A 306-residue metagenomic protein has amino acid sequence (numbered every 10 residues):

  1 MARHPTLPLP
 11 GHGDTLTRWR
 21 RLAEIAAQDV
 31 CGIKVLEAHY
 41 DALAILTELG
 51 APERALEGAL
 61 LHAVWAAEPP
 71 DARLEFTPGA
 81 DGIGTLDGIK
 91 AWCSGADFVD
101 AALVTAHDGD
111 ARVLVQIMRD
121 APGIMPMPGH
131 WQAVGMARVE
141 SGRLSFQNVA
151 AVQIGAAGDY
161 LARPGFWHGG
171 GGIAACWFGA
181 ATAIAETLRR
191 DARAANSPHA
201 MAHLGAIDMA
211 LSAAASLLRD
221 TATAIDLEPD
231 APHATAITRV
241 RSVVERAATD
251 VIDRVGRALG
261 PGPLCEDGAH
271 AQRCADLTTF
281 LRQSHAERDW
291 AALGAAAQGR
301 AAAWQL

Functional and structural regions predicted by a protein language model:
M1-F98: Glycine-rich flavin
D14, C31, N196, A200-H203 (+3 more regions): Residue-level recognition of alpha-helical structural elements
R73-F76, K90-S94, L103-A106, H130-M136: A generic local secondary-structure boundary/capping motif
C93-P126: A short core secondary-structure module
W131-S212: Glycine-rich beta->alpha junctions and the first turn(s) of the following alpha-helix
G179, G205-S212, T238, S242-T249 (+1 more regions): Generic structural signal for well-ordered, non-transmembrane alpha-helical segments in soluble/cytosolic regions
A213-R246, D253-C265: C-terminal helix-coil-helix/basic helical segment that borders enzyme active sites and/or dimer interfaces and provides
G262-L306: Glycine-rich phosphate/cofactor-binding loops in nucleotide/flavin-utilizing enzymes
